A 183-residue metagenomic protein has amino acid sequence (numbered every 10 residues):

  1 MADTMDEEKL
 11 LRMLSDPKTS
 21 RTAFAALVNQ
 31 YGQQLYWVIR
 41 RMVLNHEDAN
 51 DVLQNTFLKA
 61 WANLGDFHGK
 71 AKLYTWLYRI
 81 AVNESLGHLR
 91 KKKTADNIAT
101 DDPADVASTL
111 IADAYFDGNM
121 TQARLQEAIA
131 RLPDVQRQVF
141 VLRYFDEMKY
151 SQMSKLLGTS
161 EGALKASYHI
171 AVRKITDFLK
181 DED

Functional and structural regions predicted by a protein language model:
M1-Q34, R41, A130, D181: N-terminal module of bacterial RNA polymerase sigma factors
A2-K9, A95-G118: Internal acidic/polar
A2-T4, N97, R124-E127, Q152-G158 (+1 more regions): C-terminal edge and immediately downstream basic/flexible tail or linker adjoining helix-turn-helix-like DNA-binding
D16, L44, N55-K72, K91-K93: Sigma70-family region 2
W37, D51-L58, A71-N83: Structural recognition of an alpha-helix C-terminal capping motif at a helix-to-coil junction
N45, K149, G158-A163: Helix-turn-helix DNA-binding motif, specifically the short coil turn and the N-cap/start of the second
D66-H68, R79-A99, G118: Arg/Lys-rich amphipathic alpha helix in sigma70-family domain 2
V139-R143: A short pre-motif secondary-structure segment
